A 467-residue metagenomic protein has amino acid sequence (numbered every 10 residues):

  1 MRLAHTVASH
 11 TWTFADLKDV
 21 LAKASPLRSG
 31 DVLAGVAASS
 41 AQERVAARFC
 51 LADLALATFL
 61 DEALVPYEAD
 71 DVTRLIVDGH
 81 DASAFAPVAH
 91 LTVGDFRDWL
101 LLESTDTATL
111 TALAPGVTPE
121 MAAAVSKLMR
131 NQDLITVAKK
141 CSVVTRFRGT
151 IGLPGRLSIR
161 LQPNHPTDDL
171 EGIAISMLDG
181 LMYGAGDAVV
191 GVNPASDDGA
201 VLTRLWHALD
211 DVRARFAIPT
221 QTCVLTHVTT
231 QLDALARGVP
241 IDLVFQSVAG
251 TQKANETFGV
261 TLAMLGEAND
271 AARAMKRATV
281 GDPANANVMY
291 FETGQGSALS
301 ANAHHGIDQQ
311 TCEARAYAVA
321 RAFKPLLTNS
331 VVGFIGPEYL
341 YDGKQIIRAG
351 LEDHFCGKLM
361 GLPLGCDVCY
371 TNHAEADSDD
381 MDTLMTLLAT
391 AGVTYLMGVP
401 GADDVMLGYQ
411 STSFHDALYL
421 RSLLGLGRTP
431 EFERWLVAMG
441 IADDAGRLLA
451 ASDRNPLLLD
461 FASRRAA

Functional and structural regions predicted by a protein language model:
M1-S176, M182, V189-A467: Anaerobic metallocofactor- and corrinoid-dependent redox/one-carbon enzyme cores, especially those from methanogenesis
